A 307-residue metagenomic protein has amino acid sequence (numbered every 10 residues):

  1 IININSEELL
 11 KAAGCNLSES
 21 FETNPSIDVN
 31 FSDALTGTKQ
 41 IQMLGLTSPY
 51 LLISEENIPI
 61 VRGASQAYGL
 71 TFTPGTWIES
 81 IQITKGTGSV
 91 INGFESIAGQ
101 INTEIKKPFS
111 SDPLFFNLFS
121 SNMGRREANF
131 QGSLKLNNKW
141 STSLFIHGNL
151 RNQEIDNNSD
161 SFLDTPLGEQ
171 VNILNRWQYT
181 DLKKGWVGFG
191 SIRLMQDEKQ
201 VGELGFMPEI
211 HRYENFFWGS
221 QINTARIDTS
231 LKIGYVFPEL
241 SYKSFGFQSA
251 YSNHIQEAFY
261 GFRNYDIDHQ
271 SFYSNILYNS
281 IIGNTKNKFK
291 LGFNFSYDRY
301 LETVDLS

Functional and structural regions predicted by a protein language model:
I1-L10, Q40, I81: N-terminal periplasmic "start-of-domain" segments of outer-membrane beta-barrel proteins
S18-R62, E79: Extracytoplasmic beta-strand/coil segments of soluble accessory domains associated with Gram-negative outer-membrane
P25, F72-P113: A beta-strand signature from Gram-negative outer-membrane beta-barrel systems, especially the internal plug domain
K39, I97-G99, D112-F116, R126-F130 (+4 more regions): Hydrophobic, lipid-facing positions within transmembrane beta-strands of outer-membrane proteins
Q40, I58-K85, I173: Short acidic/polar hinge/loop motifs at secondary-structure boundaries that mediate gating or recognition
L52, S80-T84, Q100-K106, P113-N122 (+3 more regions): Predominantly transmembrane beta-strands of Gram-negative outer membrane beta-barrel pores used for transport
F116-S120, L144-L150, G190-Q196, F247-N253 (+1 more regions): Transmembrane beta-barrel strands of outer-membrane/channel proteins
R151-N172, T180-K243, Y251-S271: Flexible loop and strand-edge segments within Gram-negative outer membrane beta-barrel domains
